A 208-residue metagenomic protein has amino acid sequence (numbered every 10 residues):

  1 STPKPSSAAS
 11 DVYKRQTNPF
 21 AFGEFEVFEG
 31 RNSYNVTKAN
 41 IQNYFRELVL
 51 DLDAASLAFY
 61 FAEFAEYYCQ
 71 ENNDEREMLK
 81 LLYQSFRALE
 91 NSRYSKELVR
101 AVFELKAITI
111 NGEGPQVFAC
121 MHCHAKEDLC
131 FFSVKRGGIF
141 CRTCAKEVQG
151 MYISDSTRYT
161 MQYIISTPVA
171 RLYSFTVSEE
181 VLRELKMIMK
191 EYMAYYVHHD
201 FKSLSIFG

Functional and structural regions predicted by a protein language model:
S1-P5, A9, Y13: Single conserved hydrophobic/aromatic residue that forms the stacking wall/gate of nucleotide- or nucleobase-binding
D11-G23: Short nucleic-acid-contacting surface segments enriched for D/E, G, S/T with interspersed K/R
T17-P19, S33, K135: A short, structural micro-pattern
F20-N32: Flexible glycine-rich surface loops and low-complexity tracts that mediate binding to linear polymers
A21-G23, E63, D128: Generic beta-strand structural signal
S33-Y44: OB-fold/S1-family single-stranded nucleic acid-binding modules
L50-I110: Internal, conserved structured core segments that host functional sites
S92, K96-G208: C-terminal, charged interaction/regulatory segments at domain termini
